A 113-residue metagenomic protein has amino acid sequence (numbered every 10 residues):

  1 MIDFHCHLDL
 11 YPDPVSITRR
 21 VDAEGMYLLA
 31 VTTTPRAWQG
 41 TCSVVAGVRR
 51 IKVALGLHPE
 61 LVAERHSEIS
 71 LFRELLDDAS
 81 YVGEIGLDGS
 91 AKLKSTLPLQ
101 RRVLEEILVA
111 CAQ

Functional and structural regions predicted by a protein language model:
M1-Q113: Mid-domain alpha/beta scaffold segments of enzyme catalytic cores
